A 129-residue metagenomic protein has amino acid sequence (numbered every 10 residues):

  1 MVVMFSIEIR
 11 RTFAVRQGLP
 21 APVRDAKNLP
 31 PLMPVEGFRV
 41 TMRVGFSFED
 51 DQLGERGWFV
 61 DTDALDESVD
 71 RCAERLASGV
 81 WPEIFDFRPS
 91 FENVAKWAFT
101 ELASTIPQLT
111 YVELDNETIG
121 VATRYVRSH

Functional and structural regions predicted by a protein language model:
M1-H129: Charge-rich, low-complexity N-terminal segments
